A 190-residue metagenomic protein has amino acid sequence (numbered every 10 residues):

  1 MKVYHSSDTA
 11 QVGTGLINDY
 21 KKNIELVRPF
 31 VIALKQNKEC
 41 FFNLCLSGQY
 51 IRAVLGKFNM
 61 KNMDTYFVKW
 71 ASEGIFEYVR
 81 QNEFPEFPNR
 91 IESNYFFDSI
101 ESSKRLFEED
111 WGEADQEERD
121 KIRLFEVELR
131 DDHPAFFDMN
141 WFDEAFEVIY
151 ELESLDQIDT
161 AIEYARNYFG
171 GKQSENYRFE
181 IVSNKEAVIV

Functional and structural regions predicted by a protein language model:
K2, D8-N62, Y66, R90-E92 (+2 more regions): Conserved NAD+-utilizing ADP-ribose enzyme module
N59-E86, R90-I91: An acidic/histidine-cluster motif and surrounding catalytic segment that typifies divalent-metal-assisted enzyme active
